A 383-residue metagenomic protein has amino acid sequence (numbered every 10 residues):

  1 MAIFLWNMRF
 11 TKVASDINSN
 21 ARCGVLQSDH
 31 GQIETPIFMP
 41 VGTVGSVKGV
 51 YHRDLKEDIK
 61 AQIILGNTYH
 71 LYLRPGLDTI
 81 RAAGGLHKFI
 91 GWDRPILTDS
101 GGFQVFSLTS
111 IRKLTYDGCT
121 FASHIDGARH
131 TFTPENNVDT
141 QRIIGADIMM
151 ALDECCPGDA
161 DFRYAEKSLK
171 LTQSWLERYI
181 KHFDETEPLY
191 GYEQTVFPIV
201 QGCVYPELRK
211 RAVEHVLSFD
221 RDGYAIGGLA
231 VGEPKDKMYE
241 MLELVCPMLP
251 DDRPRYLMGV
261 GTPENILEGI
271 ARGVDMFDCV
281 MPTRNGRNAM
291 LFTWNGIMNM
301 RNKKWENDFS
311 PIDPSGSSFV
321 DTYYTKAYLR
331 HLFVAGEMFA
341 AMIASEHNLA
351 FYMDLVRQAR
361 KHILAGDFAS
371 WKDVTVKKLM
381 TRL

Functional and structural regions predicted by a protein language model:
L5-L189, K303-E306: Non-catalytic, usually N-terminal nucleic-acid engagement modules in DNA/RNA processing proteins
W6-V25, I33-P40, K48-G49, D153-D159 (+1 more regions): C-terminal extensions of enzymes
G31, I64, D99, Q141 (+5 more regions): Conserved, mostly hydrophobic/aromatic
N136, T140, K167, L171-R178 (+5 more regions): A non-catalytic, amphipathic alpha-helix used as a structural packing/dimerization or gating element in enzyme scaffolds
G145, L176, I180-F183, E187 (+4 more regions): Structural signal for hydrophobic packing residues in well-ordered secondary-structure cores of soluble enzyme domains
G158-F162, E166, G223-L229, M338-A341: Glycine- and acidic
K170, T186, G191-I312: Glycine-rich phosphate/ribose-binding loops and adjacent secondary-structure elements that form binding surfaces
